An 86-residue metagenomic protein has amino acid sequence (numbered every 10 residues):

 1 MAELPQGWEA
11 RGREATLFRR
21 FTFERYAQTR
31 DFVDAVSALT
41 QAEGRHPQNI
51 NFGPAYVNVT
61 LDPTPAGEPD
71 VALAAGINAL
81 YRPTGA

Functional and structural regions predicted by a protein language model:
M1-A86: Charge-rich alpha-helical segments
